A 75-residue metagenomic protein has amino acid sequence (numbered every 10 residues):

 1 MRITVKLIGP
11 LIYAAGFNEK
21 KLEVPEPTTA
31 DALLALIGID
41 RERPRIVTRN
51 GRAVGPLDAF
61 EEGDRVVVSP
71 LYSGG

Functional and structural regions predicted by a protein language model:
M1-G74: Ubiquitin-like/PB1-type beta-grasp interaction modules and other compact soluble beta-rich domains
